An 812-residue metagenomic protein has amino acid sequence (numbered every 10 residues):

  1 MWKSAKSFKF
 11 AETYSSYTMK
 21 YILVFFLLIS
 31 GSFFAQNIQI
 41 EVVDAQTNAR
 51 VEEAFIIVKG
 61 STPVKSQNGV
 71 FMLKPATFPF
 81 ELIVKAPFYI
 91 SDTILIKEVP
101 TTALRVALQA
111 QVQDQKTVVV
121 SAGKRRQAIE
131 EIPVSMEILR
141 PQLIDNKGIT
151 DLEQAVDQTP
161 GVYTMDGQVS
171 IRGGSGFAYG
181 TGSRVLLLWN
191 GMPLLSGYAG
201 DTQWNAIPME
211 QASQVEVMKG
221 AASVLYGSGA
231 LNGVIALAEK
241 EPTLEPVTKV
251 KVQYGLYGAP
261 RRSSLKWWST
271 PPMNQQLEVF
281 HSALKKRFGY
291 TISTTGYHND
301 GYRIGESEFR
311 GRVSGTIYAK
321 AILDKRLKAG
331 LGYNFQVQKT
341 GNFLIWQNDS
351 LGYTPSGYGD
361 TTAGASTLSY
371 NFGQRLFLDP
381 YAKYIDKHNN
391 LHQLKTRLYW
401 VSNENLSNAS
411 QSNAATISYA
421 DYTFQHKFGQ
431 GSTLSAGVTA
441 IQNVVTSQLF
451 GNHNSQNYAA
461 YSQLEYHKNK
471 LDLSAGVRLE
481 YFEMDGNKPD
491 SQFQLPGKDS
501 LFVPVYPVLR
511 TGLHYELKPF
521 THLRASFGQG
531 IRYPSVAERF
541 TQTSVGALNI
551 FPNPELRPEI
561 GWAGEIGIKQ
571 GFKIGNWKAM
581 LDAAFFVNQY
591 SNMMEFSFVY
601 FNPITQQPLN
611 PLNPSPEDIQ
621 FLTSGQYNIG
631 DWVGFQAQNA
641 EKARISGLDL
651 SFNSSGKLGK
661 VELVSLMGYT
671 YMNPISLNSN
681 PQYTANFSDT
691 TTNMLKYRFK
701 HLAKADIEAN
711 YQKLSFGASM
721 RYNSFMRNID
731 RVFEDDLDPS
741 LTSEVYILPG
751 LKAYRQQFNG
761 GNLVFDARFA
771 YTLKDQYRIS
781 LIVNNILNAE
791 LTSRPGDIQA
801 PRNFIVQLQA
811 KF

Functional and structural regions predicted by a protein language model:
V43-T47, F55-K59, K85-Y89, V99-L143: Short, acidic, small-residue-rich periplasmic hinge/interaction motif at the N-terminus of Gram-negative outer-membrane
M72-K74, M192-K219: Short acidic/polar hinge/loop motifs at secondary-structure boundaries that mediate gating or recognition
E153-M192, S196: Extracytoplasmic beta-strand/coil segments of soluble accessory domains associated with Gram-negative outer-membrane
K251, F586-Q589, P608, P614-V732: Gram-negative outer-membrane beta-barrel transporters
F280-S282, T295, Y318-A321, H514 (+5 more regions): Conserved C-terminal beta-signal and adjacent last beta-strands/turns of outer-membrane beta-barrel proteins
N299-S314, Y318-H392, L398-Y419, V445-S447 (+1 more regions): Flexible loop and strand-edge segments within Gram-negative outer membrane beta-barrel domains
A382, G429-S435, Q448-Q589, E708: Structural signature of Gram-negative outer-membrane beta-barrels, strongest in the C-terminal barrel of TonB-dependent
Q393-N403, R524, R557-G634, Q638 (+1 more regions): Membrane-embedded beta-barrel scaffold of Gram-negative outer-membrane proteins
